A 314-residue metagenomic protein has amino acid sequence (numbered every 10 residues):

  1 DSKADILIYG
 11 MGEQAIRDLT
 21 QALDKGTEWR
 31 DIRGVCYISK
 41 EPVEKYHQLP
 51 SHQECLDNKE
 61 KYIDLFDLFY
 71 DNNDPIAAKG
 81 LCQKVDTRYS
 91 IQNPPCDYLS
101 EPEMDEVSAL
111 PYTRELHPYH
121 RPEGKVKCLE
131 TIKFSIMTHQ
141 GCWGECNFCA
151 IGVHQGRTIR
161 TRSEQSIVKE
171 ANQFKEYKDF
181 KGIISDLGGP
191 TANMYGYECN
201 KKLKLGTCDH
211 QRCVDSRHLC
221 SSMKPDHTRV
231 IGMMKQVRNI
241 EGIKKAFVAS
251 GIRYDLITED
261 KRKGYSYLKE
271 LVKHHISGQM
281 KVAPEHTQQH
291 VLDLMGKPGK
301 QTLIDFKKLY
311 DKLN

Functional and structural regions predicted by a protein language model:
D1-V85, Q92: Glycine-rich beta-alpha loop elements in corrinoid/cobalamin-binding modules across cobalamin-dependent enzymes
D5, V107, C142, I167 (+1 more regions): Conserved, mostly hydrophobic/aromatic
L7, K133, M137, T158-Q165 (+2 more regions): Alpha-helix capping and helix-loop boundary segments enriched in small/acidic/polar residues
I16-D24, S39, V43-Y46, V126 (+5 more regions): Hydrophobic, small-residue-rich alpha-helical packing segments that form membrane-like cores
I63-S135: N-terminal [4Fe-4S]-dependent radical SAM core
E123-A150, I183: N-terminal pre-triad scaffold of radical SAM enzymes
Q155-I183: Conserved alpha-helical substructure of the radical SAM core
Q173-N314: Conserved SAM/AdoMet-binding glycine-rich loop
